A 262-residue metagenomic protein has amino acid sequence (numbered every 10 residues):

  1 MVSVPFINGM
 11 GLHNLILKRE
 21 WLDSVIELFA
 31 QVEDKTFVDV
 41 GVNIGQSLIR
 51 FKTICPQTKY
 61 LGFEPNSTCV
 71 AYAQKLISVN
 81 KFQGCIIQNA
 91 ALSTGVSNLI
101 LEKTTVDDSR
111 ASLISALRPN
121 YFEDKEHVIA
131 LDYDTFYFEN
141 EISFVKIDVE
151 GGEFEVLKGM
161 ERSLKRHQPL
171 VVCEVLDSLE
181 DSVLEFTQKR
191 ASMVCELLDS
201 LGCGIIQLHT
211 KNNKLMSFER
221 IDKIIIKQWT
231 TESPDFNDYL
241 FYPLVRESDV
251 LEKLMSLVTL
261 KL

Functional and structural regions predicted by a protein language model:
M1-L76, N80, N120, F138 (+1 more regions): S-adenosyl-L-methionine
H13-V38, N98-I100, I114-H167, L179-F186: Short internal loop-to-helix segment that lines adenine-nucleotide cofactor pockets
V42, L92-T94, Y133, V149 (+1 more regions): Hydrophobic pocket-lining residues within nucleotide cofactor-binding pockets
Q74-D132: S-adenosyl-L-methionine
Q88-A90, C203-N212: Conserved S-adenosyl-L-methionine
A130, Q188-L201: Short alpha-helix
Q168-L176: Conserved beta-strand signature within the Rossmann-like core of class I S-adenosyl-L-methionine
